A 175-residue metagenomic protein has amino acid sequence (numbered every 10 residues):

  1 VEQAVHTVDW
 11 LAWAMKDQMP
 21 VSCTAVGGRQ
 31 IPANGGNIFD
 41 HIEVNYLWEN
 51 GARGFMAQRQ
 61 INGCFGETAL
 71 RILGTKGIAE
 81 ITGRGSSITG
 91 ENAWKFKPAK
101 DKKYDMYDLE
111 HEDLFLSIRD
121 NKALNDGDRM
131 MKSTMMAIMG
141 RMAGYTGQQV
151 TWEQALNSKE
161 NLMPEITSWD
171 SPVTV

Functional and structural regions predicted by a protein language model:
V1-V175: Contiguous beta-strand/loop segments that form the cofactor/metal-binding neighborhood of enzyme cores
